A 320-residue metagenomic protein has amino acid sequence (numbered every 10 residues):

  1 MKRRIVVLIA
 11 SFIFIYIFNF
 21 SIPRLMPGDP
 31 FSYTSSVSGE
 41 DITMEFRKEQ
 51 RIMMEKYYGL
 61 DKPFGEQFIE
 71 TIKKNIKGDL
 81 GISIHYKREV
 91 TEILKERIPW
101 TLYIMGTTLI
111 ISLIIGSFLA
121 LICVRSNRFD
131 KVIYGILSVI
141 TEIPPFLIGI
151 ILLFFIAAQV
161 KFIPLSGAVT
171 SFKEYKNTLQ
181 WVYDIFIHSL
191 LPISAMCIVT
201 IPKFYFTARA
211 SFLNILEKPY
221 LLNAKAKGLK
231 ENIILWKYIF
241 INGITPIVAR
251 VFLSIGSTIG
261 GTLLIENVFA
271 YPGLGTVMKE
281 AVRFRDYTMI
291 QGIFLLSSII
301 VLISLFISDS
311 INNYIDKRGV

Functional and structural regions predicted by a protein language model:
M1-I9, A226-K227: N-terminal Sec/SRP start-transfer signal
M1-R3, F118-L152: Cytoplasmic-entry segments and transmembrane alpha-helices of multi-pass inner-membrane transporters
F12, Y16, F20-L25, Y33 (+7 more regions): Membrane-embedded alpha-helical segments of multi-pass transporters/permeases
F12-G65, K161-W181: Hydrophobic alpha-helical transmembrane segments of membrane transport/permease proteins and related membrane-embedded
P23-L25, K73, I136-G167, A195-C197: Membrane-water interface segments at the C-terminal ends of transmembrane alpha-helices in multi-pass inner-membrane
E45-K77, F269-E280: Short hydrophobic, aromatic-rich alpha-helical segments embedded in or entering the lipid bilayer of multi-pass
G59-S117: An internal, D/E-rich "acidic patch" concept
L94, I98-F129, P145, Y175-V320: Alpha-helical transmembrane segments of integral membrane proteins, especially multi-pass inner/plasma-membrane
